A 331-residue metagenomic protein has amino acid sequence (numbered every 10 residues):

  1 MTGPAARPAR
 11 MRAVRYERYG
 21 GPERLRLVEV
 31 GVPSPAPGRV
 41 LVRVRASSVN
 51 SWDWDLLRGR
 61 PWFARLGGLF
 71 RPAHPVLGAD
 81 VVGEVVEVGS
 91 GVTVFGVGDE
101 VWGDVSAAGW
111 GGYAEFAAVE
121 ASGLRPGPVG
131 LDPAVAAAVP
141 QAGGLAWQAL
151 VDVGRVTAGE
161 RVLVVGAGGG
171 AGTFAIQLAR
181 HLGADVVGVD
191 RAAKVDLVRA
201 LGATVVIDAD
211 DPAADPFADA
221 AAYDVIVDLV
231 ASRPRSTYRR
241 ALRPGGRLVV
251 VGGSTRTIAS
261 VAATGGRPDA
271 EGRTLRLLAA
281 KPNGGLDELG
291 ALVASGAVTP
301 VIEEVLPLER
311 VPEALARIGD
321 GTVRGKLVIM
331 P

Functional and structural regions predicted by a protein language model:
T2-G3, R7-A9, G284-P331: C-terminal hydrophobic helical "lid"/dimerization subdomain of Rossmann-like NAD(P)H-dependent oxidoreductases
G31-S48, W62-S106, L229: Glycine-rich beta-strand-centered segment in the early N-terminal region that forms part of a ligand/cofactor-binding
G68-H74, A79-D80, V94, G103-G166: NAD(P)H dinucleotide-binding glycine-rich loop of Rossmann-like/cofactor-binding domains, especially the beta1-alpha1
G89-G91, V186-L197, S232-R235, R256-T257: Short glycine/proline-centered loop/turn elements that form peptide/ligand docking sites
V97, A137-A209: Mid-domain Rossmann-like dinucleotide-binding core that forms the NAD(H)/NADP(H) cofactor-binding site
E100, R161, G246-R247: Short glycine-centered segments of the SAM/dcSAM-binding site in methyltransferase folds
F217-V225: A short acidic, Gly/Pro-enriched loop at the edge of an enzyme's catalytic core that lines a small-molecule cofactor
S232-A297, P331: Glycine-rich phosphate-binding loop and adjacent beta-alpha segment of Rossmann(oid) nucleotide-cofactor-binding
